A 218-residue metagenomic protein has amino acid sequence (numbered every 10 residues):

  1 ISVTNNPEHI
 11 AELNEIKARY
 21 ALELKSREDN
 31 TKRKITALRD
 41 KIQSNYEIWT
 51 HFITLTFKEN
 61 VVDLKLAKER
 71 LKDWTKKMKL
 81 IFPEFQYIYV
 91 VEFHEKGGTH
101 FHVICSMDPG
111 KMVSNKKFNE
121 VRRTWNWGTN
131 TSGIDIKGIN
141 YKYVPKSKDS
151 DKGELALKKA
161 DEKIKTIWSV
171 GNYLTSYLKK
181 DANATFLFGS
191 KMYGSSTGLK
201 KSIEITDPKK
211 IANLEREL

Functional and structural regions predicted by a protein language model:
I1-T99, D108-L218: Right-hand nucleic-acid polymerase module
